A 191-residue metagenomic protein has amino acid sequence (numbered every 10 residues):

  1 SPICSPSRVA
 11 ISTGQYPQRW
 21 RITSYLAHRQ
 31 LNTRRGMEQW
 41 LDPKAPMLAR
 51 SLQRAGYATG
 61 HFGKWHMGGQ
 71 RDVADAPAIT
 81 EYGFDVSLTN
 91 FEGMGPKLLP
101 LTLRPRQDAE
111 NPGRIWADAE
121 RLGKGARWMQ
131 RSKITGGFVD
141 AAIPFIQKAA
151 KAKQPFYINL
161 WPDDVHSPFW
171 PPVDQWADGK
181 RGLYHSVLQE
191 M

Functional and structural regions predicted by a protein language model:
S1-M191: Formylglycine-dependent sulfatase
